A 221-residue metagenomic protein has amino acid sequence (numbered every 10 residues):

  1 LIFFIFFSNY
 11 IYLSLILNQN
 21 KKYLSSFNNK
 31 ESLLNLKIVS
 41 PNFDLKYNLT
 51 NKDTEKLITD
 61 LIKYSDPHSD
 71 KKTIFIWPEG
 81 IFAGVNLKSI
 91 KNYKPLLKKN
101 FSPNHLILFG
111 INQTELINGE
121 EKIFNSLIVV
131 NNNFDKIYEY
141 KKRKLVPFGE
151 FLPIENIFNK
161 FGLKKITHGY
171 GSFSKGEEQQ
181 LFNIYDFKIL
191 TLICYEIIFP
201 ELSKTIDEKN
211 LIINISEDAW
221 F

Functional and structural regions predicted by a protein language model:
L1-F221: Enzyme catalytic cores with a strong preference for nitrogen-chemistry domains
